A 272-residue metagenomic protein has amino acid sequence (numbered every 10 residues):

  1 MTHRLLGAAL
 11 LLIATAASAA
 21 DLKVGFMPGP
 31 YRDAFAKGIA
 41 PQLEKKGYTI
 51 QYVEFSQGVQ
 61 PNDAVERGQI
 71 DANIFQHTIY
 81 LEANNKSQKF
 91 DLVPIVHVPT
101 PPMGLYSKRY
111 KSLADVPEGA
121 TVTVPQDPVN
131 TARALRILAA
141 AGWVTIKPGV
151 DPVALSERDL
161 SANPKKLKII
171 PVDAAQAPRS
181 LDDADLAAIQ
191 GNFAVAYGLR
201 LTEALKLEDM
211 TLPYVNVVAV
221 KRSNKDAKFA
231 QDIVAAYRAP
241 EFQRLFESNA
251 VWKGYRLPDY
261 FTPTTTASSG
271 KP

Functional and structural regions predicted by a protein language model:
A20-G29, Y48-E54, T121-V122: Short, well-ordered beta-strand elements
G29-Q51: Short, polar/charged alpha-helical segment
Y52-D63, V150-R179: Short helix-initiation/N-cap motifs at beta->coil->alpha
S56-G58, G68-E82, P99, D173-A174 (+2 more regions): Beta->alpha turn/N-cap motifs
A83-I95, K108-Y110, L181-D183, A188 (+1 more regions): Ligand-binding "clamshell"
I95-T145, Q243: A conserved helix-loop-strand patch within extracytoplasmic ligand-binding domains of the periplasmic binding
P102-L113, V215-F229: A bilobed periplasmic-binding-protein/Venus flytrap-type ligand-binding module shared by bacterial periplasmic
V129-V144, P148-A154, V234-P272: Ligand-binding clefts/hinges and TM-proximal coupling segments of bilobed small-molecule sensing domains
